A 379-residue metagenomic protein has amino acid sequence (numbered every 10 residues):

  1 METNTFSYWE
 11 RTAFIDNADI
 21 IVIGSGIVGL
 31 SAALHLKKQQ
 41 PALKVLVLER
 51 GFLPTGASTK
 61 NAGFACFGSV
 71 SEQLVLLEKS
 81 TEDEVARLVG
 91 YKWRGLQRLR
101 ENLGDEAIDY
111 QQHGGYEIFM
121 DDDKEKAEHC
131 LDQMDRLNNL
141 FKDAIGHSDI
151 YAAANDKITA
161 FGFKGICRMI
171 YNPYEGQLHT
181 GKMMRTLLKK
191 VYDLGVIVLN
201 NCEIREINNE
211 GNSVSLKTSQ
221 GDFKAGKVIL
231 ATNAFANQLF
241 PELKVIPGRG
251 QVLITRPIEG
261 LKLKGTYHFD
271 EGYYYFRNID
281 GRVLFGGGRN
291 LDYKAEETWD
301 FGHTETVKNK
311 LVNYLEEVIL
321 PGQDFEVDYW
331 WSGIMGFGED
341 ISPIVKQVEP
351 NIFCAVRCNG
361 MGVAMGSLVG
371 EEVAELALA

Functional and structural regions predicted by a protein language model:
M1-I20, K38-Q39, L43: Extreme N-terminal leader/targeting segments of oxidoreductases
S31, E206-V283: Flavin-dependent oxidoreductases
K37-K60: Glycine-rich FAD pyrophosphate-binding loop
G56, K60-G90: Glycine-rich active-site loop/strand segments that organize a redox cofactor
S71-L77, E101-H113, E117-T186: Flavin (FAD/FMN) cofactor-binding and adjacent substrate-gating region of FAD-dependent oxidoreductase domains
G165-G226: Helical element adjacent to the flavin cofactor pocket in flavoenzyme catalytic cores
Y174, E317-A379: C-terminal catalytic lobe of FAD-dependent flavoproteins
E259-L261, E297-S332: Flavin-binding catalytic cores
